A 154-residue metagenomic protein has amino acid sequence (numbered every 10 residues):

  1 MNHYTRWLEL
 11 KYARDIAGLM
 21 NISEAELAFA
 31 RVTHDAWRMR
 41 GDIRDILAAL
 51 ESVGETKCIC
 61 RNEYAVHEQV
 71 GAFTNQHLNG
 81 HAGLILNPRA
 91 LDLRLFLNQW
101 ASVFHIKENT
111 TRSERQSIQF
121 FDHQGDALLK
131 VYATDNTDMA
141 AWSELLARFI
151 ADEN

Functional and structural regions predicted by a protein language model:
M1-N154: Eukaryotic intrinsically disordered, low-complexity regulatory linkers and tails enriched in Ser/Thr/Pro
